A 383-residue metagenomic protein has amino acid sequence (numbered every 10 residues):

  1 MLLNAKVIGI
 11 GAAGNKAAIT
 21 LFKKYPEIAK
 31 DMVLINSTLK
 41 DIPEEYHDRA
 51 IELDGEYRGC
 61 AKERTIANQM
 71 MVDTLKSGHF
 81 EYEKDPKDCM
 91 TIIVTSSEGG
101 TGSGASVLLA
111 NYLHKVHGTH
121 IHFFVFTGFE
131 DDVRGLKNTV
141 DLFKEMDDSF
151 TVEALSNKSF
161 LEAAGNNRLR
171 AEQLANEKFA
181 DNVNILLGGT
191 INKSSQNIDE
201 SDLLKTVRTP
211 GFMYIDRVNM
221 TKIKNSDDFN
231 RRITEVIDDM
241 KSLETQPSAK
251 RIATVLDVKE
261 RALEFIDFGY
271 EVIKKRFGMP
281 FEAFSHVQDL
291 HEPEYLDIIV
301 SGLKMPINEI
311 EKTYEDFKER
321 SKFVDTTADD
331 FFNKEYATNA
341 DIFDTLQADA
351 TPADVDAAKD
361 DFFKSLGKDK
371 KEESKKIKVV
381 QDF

Functional and structural regions predicted by a protein language model:
M1-F383: Tubulin/FtsZ superfamily GTPase core signature
